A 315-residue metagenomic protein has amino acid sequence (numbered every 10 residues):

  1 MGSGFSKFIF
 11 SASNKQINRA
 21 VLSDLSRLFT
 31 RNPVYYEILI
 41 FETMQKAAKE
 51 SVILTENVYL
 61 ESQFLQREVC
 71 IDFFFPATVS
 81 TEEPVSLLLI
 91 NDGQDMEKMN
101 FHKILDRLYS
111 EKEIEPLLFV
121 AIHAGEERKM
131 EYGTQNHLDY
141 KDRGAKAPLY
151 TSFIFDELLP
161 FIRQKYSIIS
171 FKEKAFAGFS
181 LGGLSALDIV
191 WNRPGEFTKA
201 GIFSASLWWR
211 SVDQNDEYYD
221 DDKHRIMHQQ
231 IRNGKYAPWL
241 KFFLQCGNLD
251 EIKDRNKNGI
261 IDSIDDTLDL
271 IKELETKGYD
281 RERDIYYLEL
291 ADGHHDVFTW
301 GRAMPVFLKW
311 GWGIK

Functional and structural regions predicted by a protein language model:
M1, N18-R27: Positively charged N-terminal leader segments that act as targeting/secretion signals
G4, D24-L25, D280-R281: Short, solvent-exposed coil/turn linker segments
F5-F10, F29, Y35-Y36, F41: Aromatic (phenylalanine/tyrosine) cluster motif
I9-A12, A20, D24, L288: Helix-centric, low-specificity signal for extended rod-like, repetitive segments
F10-A12, L28, N32, A186 (+1 more regions): Ubiquitous "structural anchor" signal
N18-R19, R31, F298: Intrinsic structural disorder/low-complexity segments
Y36-K315: Non-catalytic cap/lid and distal C-terminal segments of serine-dependent acyl enzymes
